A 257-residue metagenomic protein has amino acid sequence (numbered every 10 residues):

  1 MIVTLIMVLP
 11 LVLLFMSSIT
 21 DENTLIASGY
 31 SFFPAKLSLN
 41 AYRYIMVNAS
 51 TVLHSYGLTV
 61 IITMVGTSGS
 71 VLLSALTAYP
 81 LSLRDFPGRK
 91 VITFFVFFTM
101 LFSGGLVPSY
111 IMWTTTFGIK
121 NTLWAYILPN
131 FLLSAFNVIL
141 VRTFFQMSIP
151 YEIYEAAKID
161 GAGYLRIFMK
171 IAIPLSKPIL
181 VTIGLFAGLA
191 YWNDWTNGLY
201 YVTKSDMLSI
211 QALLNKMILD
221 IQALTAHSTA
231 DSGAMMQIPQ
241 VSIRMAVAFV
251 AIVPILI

Functional and structural regions predicted by a protein language model:
M1-I257: A hydrophobic, multi-pass inner-membrane permease signature
